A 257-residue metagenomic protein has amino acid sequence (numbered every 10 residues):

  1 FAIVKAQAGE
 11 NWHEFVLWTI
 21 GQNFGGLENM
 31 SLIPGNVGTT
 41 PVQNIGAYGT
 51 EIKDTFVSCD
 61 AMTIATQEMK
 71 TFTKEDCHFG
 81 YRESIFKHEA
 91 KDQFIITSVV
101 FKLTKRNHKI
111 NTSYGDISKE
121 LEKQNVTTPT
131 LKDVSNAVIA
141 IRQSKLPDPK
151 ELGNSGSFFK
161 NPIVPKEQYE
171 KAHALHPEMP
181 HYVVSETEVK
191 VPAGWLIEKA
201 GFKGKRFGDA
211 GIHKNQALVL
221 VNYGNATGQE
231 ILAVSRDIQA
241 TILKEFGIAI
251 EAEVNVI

Functional and structural regions predicted by a protein language model:
F1-T66: Anion-binding (especially nucleotide phosphate/pyrophosphate-binding) glycine-rich loop and adjoining beta-alpha core
F15, I231-V234: Hydrophobic side chains in well-ordered alpha-helices
V16, A193, Q239: Generic structural marker for isolated residues within well-ordered, non-membrane alpha-helices of soluble domains
T19, I242, F246: Hydrophobic pocket-lining residues that define ligand/cofactor binding sites across diverse proteins
F24, G228-I231: Beta-rich strand-turn-strand
M69-V221, N225-Q229, E245-I257: Phosphate/pyrophosphate- and phosphate-bearing ligand-binding catalytic cores of soluble enzymes
V234, A240-T241, I250-A252: Transmembrane alpha-helices
